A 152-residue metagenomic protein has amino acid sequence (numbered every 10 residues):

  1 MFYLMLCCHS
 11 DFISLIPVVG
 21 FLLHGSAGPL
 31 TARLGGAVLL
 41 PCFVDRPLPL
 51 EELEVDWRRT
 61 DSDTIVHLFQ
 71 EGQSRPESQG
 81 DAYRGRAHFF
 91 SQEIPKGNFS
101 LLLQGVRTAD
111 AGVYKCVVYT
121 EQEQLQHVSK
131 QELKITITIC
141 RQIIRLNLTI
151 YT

Functional and structural regions predicted by a protein language model:
M1-L30: N-terminal Sec-dependent signal peptide, specifically the hydrophobic helical h-region
M1-S10, I139-T152: N-terminal low-complexity segments that are often proline-rich with Ser/Thr-Pro
L15, R59, Q131-I137, I150: Interdomain boundary/hinge segments at the C-termini of tandem beta-sandwich modules
H24-A27, E71, S100-L101: Short structured motifs
L30-G36: Short, solvent-exposed loop/linker segments at the N-terminal edge of repeated beta-sheet extracellular domains
L39-D45: Short edge beta-strand/loop segments characteristic of extracellular beta-sandwich folds
F43, R84-E132: Ligand-binding face of N-terminal immunoglobulin V-set domains in extracellular IgSF glycoproteins
D45-G85: N-terminal V-set
